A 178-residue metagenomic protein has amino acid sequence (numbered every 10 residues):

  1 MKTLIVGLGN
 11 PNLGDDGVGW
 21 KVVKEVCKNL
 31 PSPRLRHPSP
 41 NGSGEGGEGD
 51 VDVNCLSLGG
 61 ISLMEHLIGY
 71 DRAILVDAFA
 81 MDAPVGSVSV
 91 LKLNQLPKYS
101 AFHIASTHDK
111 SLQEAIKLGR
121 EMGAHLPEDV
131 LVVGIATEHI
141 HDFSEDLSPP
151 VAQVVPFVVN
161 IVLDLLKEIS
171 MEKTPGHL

Functional and structural regions predicted by a protein language model:
M1-R36, G46-P127, V132-T137, E145-P156 (+1 more regions): N-terminal catalytic or cofactor-binding beta/alpha core of small enzyme domains
